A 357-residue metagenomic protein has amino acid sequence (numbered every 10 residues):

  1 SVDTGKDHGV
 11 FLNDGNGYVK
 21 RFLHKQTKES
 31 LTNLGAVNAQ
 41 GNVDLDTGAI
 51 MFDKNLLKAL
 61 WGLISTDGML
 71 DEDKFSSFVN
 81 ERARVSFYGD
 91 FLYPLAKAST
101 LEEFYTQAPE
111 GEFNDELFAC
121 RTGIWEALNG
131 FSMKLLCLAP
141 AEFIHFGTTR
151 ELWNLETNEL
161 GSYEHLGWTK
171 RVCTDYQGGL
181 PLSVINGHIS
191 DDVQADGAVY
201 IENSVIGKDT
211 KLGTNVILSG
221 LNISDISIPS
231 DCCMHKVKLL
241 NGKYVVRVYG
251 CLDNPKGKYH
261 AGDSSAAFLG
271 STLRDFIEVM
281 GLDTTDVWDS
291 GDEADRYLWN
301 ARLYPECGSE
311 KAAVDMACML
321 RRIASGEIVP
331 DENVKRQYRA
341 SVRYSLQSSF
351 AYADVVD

Functional and structural regions predicted by a protein language model:
S1-D73, V79: Conserved core of the sugar-phosphate nucleotidyltransferase
F52-D357: Left-handed beta-helix
